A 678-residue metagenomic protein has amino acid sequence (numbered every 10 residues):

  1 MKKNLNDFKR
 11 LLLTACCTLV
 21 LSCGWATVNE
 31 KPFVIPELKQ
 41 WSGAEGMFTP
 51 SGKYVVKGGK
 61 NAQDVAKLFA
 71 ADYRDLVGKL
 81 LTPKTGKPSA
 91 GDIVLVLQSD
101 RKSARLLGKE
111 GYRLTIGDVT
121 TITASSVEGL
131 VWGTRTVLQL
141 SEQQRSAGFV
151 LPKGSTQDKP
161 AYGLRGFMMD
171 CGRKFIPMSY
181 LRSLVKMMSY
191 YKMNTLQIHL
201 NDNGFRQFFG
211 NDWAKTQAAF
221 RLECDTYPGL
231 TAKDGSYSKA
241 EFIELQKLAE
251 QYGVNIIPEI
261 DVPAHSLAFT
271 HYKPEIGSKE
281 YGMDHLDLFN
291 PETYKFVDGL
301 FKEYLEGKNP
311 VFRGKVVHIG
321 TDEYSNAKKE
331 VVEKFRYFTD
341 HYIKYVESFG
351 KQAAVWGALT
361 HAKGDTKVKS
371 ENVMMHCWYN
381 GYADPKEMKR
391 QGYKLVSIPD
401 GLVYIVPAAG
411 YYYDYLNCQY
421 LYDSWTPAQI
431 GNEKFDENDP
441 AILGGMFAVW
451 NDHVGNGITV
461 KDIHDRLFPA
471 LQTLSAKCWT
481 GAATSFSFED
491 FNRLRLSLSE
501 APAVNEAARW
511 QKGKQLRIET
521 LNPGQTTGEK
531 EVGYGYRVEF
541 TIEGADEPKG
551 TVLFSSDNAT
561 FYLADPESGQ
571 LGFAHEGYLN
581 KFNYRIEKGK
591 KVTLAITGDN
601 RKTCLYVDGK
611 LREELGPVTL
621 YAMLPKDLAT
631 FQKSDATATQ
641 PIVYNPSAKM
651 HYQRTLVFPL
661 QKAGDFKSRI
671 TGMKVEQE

Functional and structural regions predicted by a protein language model:
N6, C23-P160, A353-A362, K369 (+2 more regions): Acidic, contiguous N-terminal accessory segments
L106-H285, E292, D298-V316, N451: Feature activates predominantly on carbohydrate-active enzymes
L196-I198, F242-A249, V538-F540, K590-V607: Short tryptophan-centered beta-strand motifs in secreted/extracellular beta-sheet-rich domains of glycan-recognition
F269, P274-V373, W378-G392: Active-site neighborhood of glycoside hydrolase catalytic domains
K367-V373, N380-E519: Flexible, acidic glycine-rich loops studded with aromatic residues
G513-G572, G664-E678: Extracellular glycan-recognition modules
L571-T593, P617: Short, aromatic/His-centered strand-loop micro-motif at the edge of beta-sheets
L615-I670: Flexible glycan-contacting loops in extracellular carbohydrate-active proteins
